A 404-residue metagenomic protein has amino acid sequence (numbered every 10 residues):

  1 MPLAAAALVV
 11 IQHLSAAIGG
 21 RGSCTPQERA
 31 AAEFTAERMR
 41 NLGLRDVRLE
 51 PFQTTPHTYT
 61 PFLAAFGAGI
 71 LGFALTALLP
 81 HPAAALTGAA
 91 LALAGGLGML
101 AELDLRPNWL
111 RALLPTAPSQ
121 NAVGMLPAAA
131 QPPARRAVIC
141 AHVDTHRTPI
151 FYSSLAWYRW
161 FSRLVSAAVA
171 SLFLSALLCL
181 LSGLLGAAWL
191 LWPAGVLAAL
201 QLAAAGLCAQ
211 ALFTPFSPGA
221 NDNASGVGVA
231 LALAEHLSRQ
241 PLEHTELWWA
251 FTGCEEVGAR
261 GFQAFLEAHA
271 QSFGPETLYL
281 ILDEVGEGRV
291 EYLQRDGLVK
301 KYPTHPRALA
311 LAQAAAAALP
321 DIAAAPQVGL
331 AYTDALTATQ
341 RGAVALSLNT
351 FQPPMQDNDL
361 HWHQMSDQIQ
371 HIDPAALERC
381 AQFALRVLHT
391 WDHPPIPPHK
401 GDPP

Functional and structural regions predicted by a protein language model:
M1-Q27, L42, A211-F216, E284-E287 (+2 more regions): N-terminal capping segment at the start of a domain
A4-L8, G22-A30, A220, A224 (+4 more regions): Soluble non-cytosolic domains of exported or imported proteins
A6-V9, H13, A30, F34 (+7 more regions): Extracytoplasmic/secreted proteins, especially bacterial periplasmic and envelope-associated proteins
G19-G20, P51, G288-P404: Active-site-adjacent substrate-binding region of metalloamidase/peptidase-like peptide-processing proteins
G20-P127, I150-G195: A non-catalytic alpha/beta surface segment that caps or lines the substrate-entry region of metallo-dependent hydrolase
R48, V138-C140, W248-F251, L278-I281 (+1 more regions): Structural recognition of the beta-strand scaffold that forms the well-ordered cores of secreted hydrolase catalytic
T87-L91, G95-V123, P132, T145-I150 (+4 more regions): Acidic/histidine-rich catalytic neighborhood of metal-dependent amide-processing enzymes
A128-A137: Proline/glycine-enriched tight loop/beta-turn segments at coil->beta junctions that connect or precede beta-strands
